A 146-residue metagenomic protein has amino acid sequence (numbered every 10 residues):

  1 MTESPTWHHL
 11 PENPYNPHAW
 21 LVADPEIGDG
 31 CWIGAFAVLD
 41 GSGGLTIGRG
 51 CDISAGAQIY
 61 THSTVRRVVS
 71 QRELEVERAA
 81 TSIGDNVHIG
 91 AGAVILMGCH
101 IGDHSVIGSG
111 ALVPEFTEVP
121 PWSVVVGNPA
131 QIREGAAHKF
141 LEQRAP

Functional and structural regions predicted by a protein language model:
M1-E12, P146: Membrane-proximal basic amphipathic "stem/tether" segments
L10, Y15-I27, W32-H100, S109-A111 (+4 more regions): Flexible, glycine/small-residue-enriched loop-and-beta-strand segment within the central core of proteins
